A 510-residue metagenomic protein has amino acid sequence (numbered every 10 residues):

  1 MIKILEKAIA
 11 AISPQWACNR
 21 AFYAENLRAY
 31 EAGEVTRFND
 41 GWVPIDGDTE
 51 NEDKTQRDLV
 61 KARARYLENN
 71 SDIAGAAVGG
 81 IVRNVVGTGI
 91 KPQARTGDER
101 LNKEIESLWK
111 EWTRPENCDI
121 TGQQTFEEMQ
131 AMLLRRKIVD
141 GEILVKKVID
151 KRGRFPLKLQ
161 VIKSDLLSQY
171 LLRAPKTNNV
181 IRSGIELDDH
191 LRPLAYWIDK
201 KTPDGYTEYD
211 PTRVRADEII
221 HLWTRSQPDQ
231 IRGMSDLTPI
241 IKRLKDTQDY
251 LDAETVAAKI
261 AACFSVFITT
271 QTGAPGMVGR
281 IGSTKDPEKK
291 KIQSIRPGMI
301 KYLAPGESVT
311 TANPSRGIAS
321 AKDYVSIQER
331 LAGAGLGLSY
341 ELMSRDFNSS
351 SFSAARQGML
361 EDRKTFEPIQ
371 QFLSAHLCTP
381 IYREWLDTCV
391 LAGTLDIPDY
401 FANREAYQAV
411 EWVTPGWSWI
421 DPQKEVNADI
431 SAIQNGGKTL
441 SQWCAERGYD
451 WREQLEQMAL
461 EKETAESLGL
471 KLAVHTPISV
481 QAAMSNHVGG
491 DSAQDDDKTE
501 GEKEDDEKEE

Functional and structural regions predicted by a protein language model:
M1-A94, D506-E510: N-terminal-proximal low-complexity accessory segments that begin disordered and transition into the first
I2-C18, R356-Q357, F372-V413, W417-E510: C-terminal anchoring/interaction modules
N70-R225, A432: Structured, mid-chain assembly/scaffold modules that mediate subunit interfaces within large macromolecular complexes
E99-N102, E116, I120, K301-D421: Surface-exposed loop-to-helix/strand elements on domain peripheries
K103-R114, C118, A131-V139, I143-K146 (+13 more regions): A broad, structural surface signal
T121-Q124, V148-I149, A257-F264, M343-F347 (+3 more regions): Short coil/turn segments at secondary-structure boundaries
R152-R154, S168, P203-G205, A274-M277 (+3 more regions): Flexible loop/turn segments at secondary-structure boundaries
I220-G358, Y400, A483-V488: Extended, charged amphipathic alpha-helical segments
